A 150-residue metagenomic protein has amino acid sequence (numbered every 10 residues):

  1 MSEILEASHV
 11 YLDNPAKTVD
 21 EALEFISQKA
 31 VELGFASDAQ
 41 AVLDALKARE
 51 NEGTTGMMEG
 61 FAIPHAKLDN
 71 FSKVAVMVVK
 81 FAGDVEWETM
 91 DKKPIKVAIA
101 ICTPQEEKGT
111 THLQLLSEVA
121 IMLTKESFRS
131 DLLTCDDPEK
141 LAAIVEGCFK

Functional and structural regions predicted by a protein language model:
M1-K150: Cytosolic covalent-transfer regions centered on His/Cys nucleophiles that carry phosphoryl or persulfide groups
